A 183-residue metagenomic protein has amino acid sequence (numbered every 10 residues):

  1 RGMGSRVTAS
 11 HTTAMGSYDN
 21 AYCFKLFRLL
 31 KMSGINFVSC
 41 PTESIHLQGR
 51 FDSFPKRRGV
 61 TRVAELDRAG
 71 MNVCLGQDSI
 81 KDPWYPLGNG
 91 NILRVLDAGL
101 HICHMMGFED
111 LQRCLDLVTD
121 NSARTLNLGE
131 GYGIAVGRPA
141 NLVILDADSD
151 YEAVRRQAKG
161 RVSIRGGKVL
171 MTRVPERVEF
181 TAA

Functional and structural regions predicted by a protein language model:
R1-G59: Active-site core of metal-dependent hydrolases
G4-R6, E43-L47, R58-L145: His/Asp/Glu-enriched, well-ordered alpha-helical/loop segment that forms or immediately abuts the divalent-metal
A14-M15, T42-I45, I80-K81, S149-D150 (+1 more regions): Short, glycine-/Ser/Thr-/acidic-enriched flexible segments
G49-R50, Y85-P86, R156, A182: Short Asp/Glu-rich motifs
D52-K56, N89-I92, G160-V162: Short low-complexity, flexible loop/linker segments enriched in glycine and/or proline with clustered acidic
V136-A183: C-terminal cap of metal-dependent C-N hydrolases
